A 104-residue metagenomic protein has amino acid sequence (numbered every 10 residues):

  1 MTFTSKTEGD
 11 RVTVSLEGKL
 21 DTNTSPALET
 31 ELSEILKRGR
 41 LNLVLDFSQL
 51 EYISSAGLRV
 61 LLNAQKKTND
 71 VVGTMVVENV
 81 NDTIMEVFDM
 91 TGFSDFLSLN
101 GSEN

Functional and structural regions predicted by a protein language model:
M1-Y52, N63-N104: STAS-like cytosolic regulatory interaction modules
